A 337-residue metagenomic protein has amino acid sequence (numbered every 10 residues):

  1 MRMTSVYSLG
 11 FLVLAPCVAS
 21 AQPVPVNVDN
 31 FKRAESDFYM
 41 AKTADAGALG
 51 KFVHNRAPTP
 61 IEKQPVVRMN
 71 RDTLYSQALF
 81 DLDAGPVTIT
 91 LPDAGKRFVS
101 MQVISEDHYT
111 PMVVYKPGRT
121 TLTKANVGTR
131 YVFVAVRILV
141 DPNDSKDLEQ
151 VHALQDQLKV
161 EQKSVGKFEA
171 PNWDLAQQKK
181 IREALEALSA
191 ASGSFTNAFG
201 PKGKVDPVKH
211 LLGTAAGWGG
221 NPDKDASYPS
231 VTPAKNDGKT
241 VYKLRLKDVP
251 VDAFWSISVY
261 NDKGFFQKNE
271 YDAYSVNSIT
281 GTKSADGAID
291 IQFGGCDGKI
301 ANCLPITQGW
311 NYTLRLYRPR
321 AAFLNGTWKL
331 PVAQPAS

Functional and structural regions predicted by a protein language model:
M1-S20: Gram-negative bacterial Sec-dependent N-terminal signal peptides
A21-S337: A compositional/structural signature for long, glycine/proline-rich flexible linkers and loops on extracytoplasmic
